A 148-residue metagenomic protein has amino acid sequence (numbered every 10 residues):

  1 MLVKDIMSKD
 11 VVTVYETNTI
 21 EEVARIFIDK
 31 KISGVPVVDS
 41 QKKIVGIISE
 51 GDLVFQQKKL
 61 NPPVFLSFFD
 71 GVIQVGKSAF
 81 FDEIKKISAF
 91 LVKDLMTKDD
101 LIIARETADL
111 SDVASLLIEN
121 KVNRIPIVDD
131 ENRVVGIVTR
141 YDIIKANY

Functional and structural regions predicted by a protein language model:
M1-I26, I32, V37-S40, I44-V45 (+3 more regions): Bateman/CBS regulatory modules and CBS-like beta-alpha motifs in cytosolic regions of diverse proteins
D5, D52, D142: Ca2+-coordinating acidic residues in Ca2+-binding motifs
K30-K31, K121: Short, basic and Ser/Thr-rich N-terminal targeting/leader segments
S40, S49-E50, K58: Histidine- and/or cysteine-centered catalytic micro-motif in compact active-site loops
G46-S49, G136-T139, I143: Short hydrophobic beta-strand motif reused across regulatory alpha/beta modules
V54-F69, I143-Y148: A short, polar/charged loop-to-alpha-helix boundary motif
N120-R124, T139-Y148: Gly/Ser-rich helix-loop-strand patches that form or flank binding pockets for ribonucleotide-derived cofactors
